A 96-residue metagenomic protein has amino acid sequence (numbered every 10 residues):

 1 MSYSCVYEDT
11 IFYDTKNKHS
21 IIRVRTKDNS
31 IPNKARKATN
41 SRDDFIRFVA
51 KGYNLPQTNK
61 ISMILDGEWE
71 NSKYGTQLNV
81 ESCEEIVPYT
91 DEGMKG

Functional and structural regions predicted by a protein language model:
M1-K16: Accessory interdomain/linker segments of ATP-dependent helicases and helicase-like nucleic-acid enzymes that mediate
Y13, I22-G96: Long, highly charged, low-complexity intrinsically disordered interaction regions that mediate electrostatic DNA/RNA
H19: Short coil/loop residues immediately preceding or within conserved phosphate-binding loops of NTP-utilizing enzyme
